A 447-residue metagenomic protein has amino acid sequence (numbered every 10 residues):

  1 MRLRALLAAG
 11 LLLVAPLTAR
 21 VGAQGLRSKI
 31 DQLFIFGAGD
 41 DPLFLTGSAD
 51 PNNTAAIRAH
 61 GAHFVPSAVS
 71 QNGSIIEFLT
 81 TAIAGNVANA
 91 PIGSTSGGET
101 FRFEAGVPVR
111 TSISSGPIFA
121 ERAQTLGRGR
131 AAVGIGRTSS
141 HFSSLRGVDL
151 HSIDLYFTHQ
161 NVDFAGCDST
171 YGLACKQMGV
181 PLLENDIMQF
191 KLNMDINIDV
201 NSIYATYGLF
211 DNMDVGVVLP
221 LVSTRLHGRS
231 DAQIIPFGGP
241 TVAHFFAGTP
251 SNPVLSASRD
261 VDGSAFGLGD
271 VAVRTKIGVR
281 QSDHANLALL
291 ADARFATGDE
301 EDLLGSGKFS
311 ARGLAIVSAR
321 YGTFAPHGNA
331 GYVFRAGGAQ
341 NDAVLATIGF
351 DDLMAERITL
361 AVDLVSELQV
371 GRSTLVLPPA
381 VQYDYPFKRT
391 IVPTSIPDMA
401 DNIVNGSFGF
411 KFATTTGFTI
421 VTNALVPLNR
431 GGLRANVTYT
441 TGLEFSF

Functional and structural regions predicted by a protein language model:
G25-F210, D214-G216, S223-A265, G269 (+2 more regions): A subset of solvent-exposed loop/turn segments in beta-rich extracellular surface proteins, enriched in glycine
S115, E121-R122, V133-R137, I203-Y207 (+10 more regions): Residues on the lipid-exposed face of transmembrane beta-strands in outer-membrane beta-barrel proteins
S115, G127-G129, I196-I203, F266-V271 (+5 more regions): Residues that define the transmembrane beta-barrel architecture of outer-membrane proteins
I118-A120, I187-K191, A257-D262, G298-L303 (+3 more regions): Extracellular loop and loop/strand-boundary signature of outer-membrane beta-barrel proteins
R137-S143, L219-R225, D270, V279 (+6 more regions): Transmembrane beta-strands of outer-membrane beta-barrel pores
F142, M213-V217, S282-L287, T323-G328 (+2 more regions): Repeated loop/turn-to-beta-strand initiation elements of outer-membrane beta-barrel proteins
L145-L150, G228-I234, L289-D292, D299-G307 (+5 more regions): Outer-membrane beta-barrel translocator domains and adjoining extracellular loop/strand segments of Gram-negative
H151-T158, D163-C167, G239-N252, S256-A257 (+2 more regions): Outer membrane beta-barrel transmembrane domains
